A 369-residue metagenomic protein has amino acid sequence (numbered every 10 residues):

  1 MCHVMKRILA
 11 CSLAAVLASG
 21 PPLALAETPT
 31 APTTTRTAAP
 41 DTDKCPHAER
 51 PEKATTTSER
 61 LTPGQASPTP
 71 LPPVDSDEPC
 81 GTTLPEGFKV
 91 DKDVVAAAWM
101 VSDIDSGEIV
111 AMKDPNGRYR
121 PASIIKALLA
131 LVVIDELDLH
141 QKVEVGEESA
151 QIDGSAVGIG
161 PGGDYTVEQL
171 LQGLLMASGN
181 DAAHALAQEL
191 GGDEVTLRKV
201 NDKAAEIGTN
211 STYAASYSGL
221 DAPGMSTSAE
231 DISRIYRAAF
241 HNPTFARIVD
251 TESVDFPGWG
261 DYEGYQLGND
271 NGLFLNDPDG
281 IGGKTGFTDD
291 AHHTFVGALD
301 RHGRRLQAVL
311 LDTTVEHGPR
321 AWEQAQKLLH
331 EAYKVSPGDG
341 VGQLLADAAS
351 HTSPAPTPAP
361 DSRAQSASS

Functional and structural regions predicted by a protein language model:
C2-H3, R7, V16-G20, A24-E230 (+2 more regions): Active-site-adjacent loops and short helices of periplasmic peptidoglycan-processing enzymes
S12-L13: Anionic, Ser/Thr-rich low-complexity intrinsically disordered regions
N210, D221-D231, Y236-S369: Domain-terminus/edge residues, biased toward the C-terminal soluble/receptor-binding domains of extracytoplasmic
